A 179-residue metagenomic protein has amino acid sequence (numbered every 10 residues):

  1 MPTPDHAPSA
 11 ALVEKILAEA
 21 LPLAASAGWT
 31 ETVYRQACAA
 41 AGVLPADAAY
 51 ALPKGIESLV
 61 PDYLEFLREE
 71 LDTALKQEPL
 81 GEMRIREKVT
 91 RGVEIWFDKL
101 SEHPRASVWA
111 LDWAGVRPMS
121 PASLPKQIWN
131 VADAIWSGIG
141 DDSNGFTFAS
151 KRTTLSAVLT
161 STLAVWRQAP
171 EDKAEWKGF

Functional and structural regions predicted by a protein language model:
P2-A46, K54-P61, E65: Short, amphipathic alpha-helix enriched in basic
A10, A27-E31, E57, P125 (+2 more regions): Alpha-helix N-cap/helix-initiation sites
I16, V33, L59, Y63 (+8 more regions): Residue-level detector of well-ordered alpha-helical segments, enriched for hydrophobic/aromatic packing positions
F66-E78: Conserved phosphoryl-transfer catalytic core
L75-W109: Hydrophobic alpha-helical connector segments
K99-A122, K126-W129: Amphipathic alpha-helical segments used for helix-helix packing
M119-D141, A149-T160: Amphipathic alpha-helical packing segments from all-alpha helical-bundle domains
D141-F179: Hydrophobic/aromatic-rich alpha-helical bundle segments in the mid-to-C-terminal region
